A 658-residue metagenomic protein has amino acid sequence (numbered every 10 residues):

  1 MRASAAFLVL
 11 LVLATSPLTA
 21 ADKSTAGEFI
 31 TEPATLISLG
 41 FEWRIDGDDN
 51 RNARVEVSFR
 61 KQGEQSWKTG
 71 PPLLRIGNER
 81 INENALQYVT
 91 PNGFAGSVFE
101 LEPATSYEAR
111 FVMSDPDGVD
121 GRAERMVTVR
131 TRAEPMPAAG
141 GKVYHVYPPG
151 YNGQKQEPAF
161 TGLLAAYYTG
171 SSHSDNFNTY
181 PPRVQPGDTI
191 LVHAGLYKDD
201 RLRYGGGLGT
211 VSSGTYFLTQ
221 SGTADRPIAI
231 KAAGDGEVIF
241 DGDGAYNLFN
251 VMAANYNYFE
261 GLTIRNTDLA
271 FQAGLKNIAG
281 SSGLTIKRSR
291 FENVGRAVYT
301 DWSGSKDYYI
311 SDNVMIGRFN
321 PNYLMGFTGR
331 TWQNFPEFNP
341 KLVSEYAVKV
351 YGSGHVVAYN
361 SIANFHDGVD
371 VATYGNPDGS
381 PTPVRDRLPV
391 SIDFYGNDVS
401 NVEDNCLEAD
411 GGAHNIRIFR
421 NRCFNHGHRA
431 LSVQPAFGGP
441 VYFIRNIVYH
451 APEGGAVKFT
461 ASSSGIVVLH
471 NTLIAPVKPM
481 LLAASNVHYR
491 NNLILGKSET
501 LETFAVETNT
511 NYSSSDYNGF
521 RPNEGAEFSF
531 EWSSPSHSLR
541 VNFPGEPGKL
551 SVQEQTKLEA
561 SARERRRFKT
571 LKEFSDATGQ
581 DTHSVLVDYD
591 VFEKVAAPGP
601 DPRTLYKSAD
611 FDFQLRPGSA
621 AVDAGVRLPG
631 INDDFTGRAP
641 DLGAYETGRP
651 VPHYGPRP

Functional and structural regions predicted by a protein language model:
E56-A104, P116: Recognizes extended acidic, P/S/T-rich segments that occur within or adjacent to Ig-like beta-sandwich modules
S114-M136: Extracellular fibronectin type III
A138-G141, K198-G206, L218-F271, F319 (+1 more regions): Right-handed parallel beta-helix/beta-spiral solenoid domain characteristic of secreted/periplasmic
K142-H193, D199, F574, D641-A644: Acidic Gly/Asp/Thr-rich repetitive segments characteristic of extracellular carbohydrate-active and adhesion proteins
G150, D188, G206-T210, G326-A347 (+1 more regions): Acidic, glycine- and Ser/Thr-rich low-complexity intrinsically disordered tracts in extracellular/secreted proteins
R201-L202, G242-L248, T267-G274, V294-S303 (+9 more regions): Short glycine/acidic-rich loop motifs that flank beta-strands on beta-rich extracellular proteins
